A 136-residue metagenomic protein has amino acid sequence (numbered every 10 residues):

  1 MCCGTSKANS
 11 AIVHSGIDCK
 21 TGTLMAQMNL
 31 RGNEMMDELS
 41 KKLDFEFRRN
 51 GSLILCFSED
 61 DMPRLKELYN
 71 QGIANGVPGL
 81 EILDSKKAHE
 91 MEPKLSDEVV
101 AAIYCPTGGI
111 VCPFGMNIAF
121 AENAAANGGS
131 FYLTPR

Functional and structural regions predicted by a protein language model:
M1-N9: Glycine-rich FAD pyrophosphate-binding loop
C2, H89-D97: FAD-binding beta-loop-beta segment adjacent to the flavin cofactor pocket
S6, N29, C112-P113: Short, conserved glycine- and acidic-residue-centered signature motifs in active-site or ligand-binding loops
S6-K7, F45-R48, S96-E98: Short, flexible turn/loop "capping" segments at secondary-structure junctions
A11, A101-A102: Structural motif
A11-M91: Dinucleotide-binding Rossmann-like beta1-alpha1 core, especially the glycine-rich loop that anchors the ADP
I103-R136: Helical element adjacent to the flavin cofactor pocket in flavoenzyme catalytic cores
